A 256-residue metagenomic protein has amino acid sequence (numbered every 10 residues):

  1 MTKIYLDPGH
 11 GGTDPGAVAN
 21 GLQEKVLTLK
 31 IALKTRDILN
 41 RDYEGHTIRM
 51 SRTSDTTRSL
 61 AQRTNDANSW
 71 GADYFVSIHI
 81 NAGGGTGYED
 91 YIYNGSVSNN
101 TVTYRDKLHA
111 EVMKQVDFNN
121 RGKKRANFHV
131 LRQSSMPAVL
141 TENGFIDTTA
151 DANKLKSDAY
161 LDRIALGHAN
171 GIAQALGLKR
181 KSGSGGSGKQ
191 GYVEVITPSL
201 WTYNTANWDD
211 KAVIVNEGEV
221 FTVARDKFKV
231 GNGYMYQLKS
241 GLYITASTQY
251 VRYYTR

Functional and structural regions predicted by a protein language model:
T2-G21: Short glycine-rich His-centered loop
T2-I4, L22, V26-S184: Active-site-proximal helix/loop segments of hydrolytic enzymes
H10, R52, N94-S96, N127 (+3 more regions): Short, well-ordered turn and helix-capping elements at secondary-structure junctions
G12, A19, M113, K156 (+3 more regions): Hydrophobic alpha-helical context, especially transmembrane and signal-peptide helices
G12, K114, I146-D147, W201 (+1 more regions): Active-site/binding-pocket entry motifs
D14-G16, N100, W201-N204: Short, solvent-exposed loop/turn elements at domain surfaces
G185-M235, Y243-R256: Beta-loop motif signature
